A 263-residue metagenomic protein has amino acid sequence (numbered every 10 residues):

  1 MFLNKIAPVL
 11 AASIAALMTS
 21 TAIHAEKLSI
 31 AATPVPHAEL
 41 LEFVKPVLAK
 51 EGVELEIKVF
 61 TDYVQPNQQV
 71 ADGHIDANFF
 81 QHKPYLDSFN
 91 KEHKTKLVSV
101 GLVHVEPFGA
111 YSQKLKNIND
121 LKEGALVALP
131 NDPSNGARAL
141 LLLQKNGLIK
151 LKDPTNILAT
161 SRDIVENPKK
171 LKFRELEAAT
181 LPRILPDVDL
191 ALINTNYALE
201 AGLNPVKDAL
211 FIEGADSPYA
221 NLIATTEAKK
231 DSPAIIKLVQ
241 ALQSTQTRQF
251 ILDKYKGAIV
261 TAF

Functional and structural regions predicted by a protein language model:
T19-T21: N-terminal signal peptide c-region/cleavage motif recognized by signal peptidases
A25-V35, V53-V59, L126-V127: Short, well-ordered beta-strand elements
K58-Q68, T155-R183: Short helix-initiation/N-cap motifs at beta->coil->alpha
V59-Y63, G73, A77-D87, V103-H104 (+3 more regions): Beta->alpha turn/N-cap motifs
S88-V100, L115, D187, L192 (+1 more regions): Ligand-binding "clamshell"
V100-I149, R248: A conserved helix-loop-strand patch within extracytoplasmic ligand-binding domains of the periplasmic binding
L102-Y111, L199-L242, V260-F263: Periplasmic-binding protein-like
A137-Q144, L242-A262: Periplasmic-binding protein-like
